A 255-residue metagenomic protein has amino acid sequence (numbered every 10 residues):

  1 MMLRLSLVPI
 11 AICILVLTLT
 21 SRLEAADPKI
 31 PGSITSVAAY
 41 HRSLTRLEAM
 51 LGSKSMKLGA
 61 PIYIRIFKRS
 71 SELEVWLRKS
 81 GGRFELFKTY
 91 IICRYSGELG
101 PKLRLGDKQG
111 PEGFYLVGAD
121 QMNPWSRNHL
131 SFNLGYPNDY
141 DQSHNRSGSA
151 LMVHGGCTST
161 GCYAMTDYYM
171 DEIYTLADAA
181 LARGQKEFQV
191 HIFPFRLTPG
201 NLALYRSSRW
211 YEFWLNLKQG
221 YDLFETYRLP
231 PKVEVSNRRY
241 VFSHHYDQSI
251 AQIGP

Functional and structural regions predicted by a protein language model:
M1-I10: Bacterial N-terminal signal peptides that target proteins for export
P9-T18: Bacterial N-terminal signal peptides
L23-A25: Boundary at the C-terminal end of the N-terminal hydrophobic targeting segment
K29-M50: A general sequence property marking short-to-moderate contiguous segments in secreted/outer-membrane adhesion
L44-Y63, V75-L77, R94-L105, E112-G118 (+1 more regions): N-terminal post-signal-peptidase region of extra-cytosolic proteins
F67-R69, I91-G97, V190-R196: Acidic helix-start/capping segments at beta-turn-to-alpha-helix junctions
K79-Y95: Short Gly/aromatic-enriched secondary-structure transition segments
G106-G254: Exported/periplasmic cell-wall-interacting domains
